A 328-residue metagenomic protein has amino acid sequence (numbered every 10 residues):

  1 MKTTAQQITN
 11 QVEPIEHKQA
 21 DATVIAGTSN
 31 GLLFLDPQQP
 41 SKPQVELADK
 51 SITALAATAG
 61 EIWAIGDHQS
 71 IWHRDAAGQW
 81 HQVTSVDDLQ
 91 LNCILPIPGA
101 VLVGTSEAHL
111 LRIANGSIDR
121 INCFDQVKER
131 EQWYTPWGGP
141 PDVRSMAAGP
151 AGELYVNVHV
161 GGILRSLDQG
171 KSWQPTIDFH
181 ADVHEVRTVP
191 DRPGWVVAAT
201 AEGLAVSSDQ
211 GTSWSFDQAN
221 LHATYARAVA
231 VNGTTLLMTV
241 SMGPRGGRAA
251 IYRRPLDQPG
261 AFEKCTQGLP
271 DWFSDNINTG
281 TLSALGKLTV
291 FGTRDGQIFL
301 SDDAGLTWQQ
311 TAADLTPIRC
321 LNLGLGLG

Functional and structural regions predicted by a protein language model:
M1-G328: Extracellular glycan-interacting surfaces
